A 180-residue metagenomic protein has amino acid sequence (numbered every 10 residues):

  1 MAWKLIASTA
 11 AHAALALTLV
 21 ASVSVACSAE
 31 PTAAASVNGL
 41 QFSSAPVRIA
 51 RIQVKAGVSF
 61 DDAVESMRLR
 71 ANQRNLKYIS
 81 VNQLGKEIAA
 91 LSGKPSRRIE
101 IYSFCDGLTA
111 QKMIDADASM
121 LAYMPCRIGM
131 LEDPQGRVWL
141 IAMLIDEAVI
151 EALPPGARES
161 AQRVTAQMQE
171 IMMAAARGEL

Functional and structural regions predicted by a protein language model:
M1-A7: N-terminal secretory signal peptides that target proteins for export/translocation
A10-S24: Bacterial N-terminal signal peptides
C27-I101: N-terminal secretory signal peptides
C105-A110: Short, charged/polar surface micro-motifs in flexible loops or helix N-caps
M113-D115: Short, conserved beta-strand/beta-arch hydrophobic-aromatic motifs that form part of recognition grooves or interface
M130-P134: Short, low-complexity Ser/Thr-rich regulatory SLiMs
I145-L180: C-terminal partner/receptor-binding element of secreted or periplasmic proteins
